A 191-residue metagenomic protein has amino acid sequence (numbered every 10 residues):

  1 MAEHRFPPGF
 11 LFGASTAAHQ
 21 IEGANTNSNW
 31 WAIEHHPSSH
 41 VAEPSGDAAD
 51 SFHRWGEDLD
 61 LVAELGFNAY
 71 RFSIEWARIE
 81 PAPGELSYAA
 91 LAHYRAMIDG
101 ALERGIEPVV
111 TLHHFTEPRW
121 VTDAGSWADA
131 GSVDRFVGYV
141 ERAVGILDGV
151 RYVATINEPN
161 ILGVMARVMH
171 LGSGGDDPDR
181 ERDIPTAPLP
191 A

Functional and structural regions predicted by a protein language model:
M1-S39, P83, A92-A191: Active-site region of glycoside hydrolase catalytic domains
E22-Y94: Active-site-adjacent substrate/metal-binding segments within catalytic domains of carbohydrate-active enzymes
